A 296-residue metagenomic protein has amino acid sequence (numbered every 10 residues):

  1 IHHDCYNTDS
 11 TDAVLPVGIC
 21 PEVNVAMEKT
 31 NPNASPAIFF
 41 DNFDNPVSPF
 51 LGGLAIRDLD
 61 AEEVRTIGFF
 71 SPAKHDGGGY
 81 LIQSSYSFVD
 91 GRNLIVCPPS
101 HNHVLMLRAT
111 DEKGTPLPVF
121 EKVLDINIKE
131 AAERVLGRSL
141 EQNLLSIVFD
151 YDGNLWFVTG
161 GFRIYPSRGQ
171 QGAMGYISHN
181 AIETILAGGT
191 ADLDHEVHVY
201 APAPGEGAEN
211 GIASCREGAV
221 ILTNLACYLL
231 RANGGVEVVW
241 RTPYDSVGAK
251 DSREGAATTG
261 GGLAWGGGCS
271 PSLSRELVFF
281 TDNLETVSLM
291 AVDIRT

Functional and structural regions predicted by a protein language model:
I1-L54, D76-S84: Beta-strand-rich domains and repeat architectures in extracellular enzymes and scaffolds, especially beta-propellers
D4-V25, F69-D76, E121-S139, G189-G205 (+1 more regions): Surface-exposed loop and turn segments in beta-propeller and other repeat-based domains that flank or scaffold
N24-F40, P72-V89, A131-V148, P202-C215 (+1 more regions): Repeated scaffold domains used in trafficking and secretory/extracellular systems, primarily beta-propellers
N45-S48, L94-C97, N154-V158, G218-I221 (+2 more regions): Conserved beta-propeller blade signature
L51-D58, H101-T110, G161-N180, N224-R231 (+1 more regions): Structural motif
A61-E63, D111-K113, A181-I182, G234-V236 (+1 more regions): Short coil turn/linker residues within repeat-based beta-strand modules
A131-G205, E209-G234: Fungal eukaryote-biased detector of long internal structured cores
A213-T296: Long, internal scaffold/assembly segments composed of regular secondary structure
